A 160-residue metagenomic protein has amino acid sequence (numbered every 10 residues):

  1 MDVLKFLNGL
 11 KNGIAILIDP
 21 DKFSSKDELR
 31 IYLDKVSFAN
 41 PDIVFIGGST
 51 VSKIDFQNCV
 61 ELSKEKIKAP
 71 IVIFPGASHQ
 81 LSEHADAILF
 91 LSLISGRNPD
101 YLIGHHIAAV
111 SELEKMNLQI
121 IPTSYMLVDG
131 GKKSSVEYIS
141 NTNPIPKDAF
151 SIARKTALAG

Functional and structural regions predicted by a protein language model:
L7-L10, L17: Mobile, glycine- and charge-enriched loop segments and immediately flanking short secondary-structure elements within
G13-I14, P20-G160: Alpha/beta enzyme core
